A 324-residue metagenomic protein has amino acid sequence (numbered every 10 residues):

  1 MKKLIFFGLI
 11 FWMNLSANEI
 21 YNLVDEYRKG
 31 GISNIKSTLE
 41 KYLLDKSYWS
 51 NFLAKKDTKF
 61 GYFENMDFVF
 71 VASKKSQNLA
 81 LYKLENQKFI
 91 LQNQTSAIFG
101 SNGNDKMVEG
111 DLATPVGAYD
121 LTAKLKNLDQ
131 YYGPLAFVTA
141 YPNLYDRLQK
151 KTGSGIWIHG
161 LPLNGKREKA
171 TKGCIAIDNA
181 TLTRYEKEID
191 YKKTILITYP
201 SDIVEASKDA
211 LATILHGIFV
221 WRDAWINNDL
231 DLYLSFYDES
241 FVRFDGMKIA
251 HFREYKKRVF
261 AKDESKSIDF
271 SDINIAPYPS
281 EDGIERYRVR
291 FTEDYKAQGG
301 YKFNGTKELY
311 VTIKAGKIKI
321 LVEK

Functional and structural regions predicted by a protein language model:
L4-M13: Sec-dependent N-terminal signal peptides
A17-V116, D120-Y131, A136-S154, L161-K172 (+1 more regions): N-terminal pre-domains immediately preceding structured catalytic cores
I177: A conserved hydrophobic position in a structured secondary element of the catalytic/binding core that shapes
